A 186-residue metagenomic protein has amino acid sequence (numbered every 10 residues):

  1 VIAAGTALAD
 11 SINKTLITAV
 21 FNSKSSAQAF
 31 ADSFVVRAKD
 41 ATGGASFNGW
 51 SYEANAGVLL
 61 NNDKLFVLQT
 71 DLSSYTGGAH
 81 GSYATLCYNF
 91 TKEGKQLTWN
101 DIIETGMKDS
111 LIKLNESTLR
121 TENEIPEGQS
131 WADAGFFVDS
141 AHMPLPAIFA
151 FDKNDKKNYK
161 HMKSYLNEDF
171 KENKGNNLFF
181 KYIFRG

Functional and structural regions predicted by a protein language model:
V1-V67, D71, K153-G186: Active-site acidic/histidine clusters and adjacent loop/turn architecture that either coordinate catalytic ions
F47, T76-G81: Short consensus segments that form the blades of beta-propeller domains, in both extracellular/periplasmic
S51-E53, G81-L86, P144: Short, surface-exposed coil-to-beta transition loops
T70-S74, I103: A mature extracytoplasmic/lumenal domain signature
S73, T85-Y88: Short beta-strand and adjacent turn/loop elements
A79-Y83, N100-D101: Short, solvent-exposed loop/turn and secondary-structure capping segments
C87-V138: Short helix-loop boundary/capping segments
Q129-D155: Extended, compositionally biased non-globular segments
